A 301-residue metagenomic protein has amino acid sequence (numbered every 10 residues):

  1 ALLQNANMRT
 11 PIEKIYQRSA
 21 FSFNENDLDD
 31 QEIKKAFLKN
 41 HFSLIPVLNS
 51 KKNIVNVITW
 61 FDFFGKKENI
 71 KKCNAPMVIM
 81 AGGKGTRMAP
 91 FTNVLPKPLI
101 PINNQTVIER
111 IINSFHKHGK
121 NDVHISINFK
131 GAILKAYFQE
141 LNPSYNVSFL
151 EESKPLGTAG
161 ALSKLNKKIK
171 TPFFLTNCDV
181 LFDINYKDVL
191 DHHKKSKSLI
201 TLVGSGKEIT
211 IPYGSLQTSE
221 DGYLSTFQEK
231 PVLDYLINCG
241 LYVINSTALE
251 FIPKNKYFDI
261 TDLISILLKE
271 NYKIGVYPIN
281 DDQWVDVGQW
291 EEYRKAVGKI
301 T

Functional and structural regions predicted by a protein language model:
A1-N5, F42, P46, I54-E68: Short beta->alpha transition motifs characteristic of CBS
T10-A20, T92-L95: Bateman (tandem CBS) regulatory domains
S22-F42, L48-N49, F64-K67: The conserved cystathionine-beta-synthase
K35, E68, Q105-C178, D188 (+1 more regions): Conserved N-terminal catalytic core of the sugar/cofactor nucleotidyltransferase
F61-V94, V107: N-terminal nucleotide-binding beta1-loop-alpha1 segment
F173-F174, L181, K187-K194, K207-T210 (+1 more regions): Catalytic-core segments of class I nucleotidyltransferases/pyrophosphorylases that form NMP-activated intermediates
S196-G206: A short, conserved acidic/glycine-rich loop-to-beta-strand motif that forms the donor nucleotide-sugar/metal
